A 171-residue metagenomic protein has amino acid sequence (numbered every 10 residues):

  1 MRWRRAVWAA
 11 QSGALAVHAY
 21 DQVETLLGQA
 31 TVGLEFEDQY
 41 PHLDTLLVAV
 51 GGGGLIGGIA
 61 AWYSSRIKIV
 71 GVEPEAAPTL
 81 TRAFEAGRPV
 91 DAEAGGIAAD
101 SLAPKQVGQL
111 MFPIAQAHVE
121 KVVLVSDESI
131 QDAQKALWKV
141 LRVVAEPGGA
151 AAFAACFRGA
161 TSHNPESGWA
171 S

Functional and structural regions predicted by a protein language model:
M1-S171: PLP-dependent amino-acid enzyme catalytic core
